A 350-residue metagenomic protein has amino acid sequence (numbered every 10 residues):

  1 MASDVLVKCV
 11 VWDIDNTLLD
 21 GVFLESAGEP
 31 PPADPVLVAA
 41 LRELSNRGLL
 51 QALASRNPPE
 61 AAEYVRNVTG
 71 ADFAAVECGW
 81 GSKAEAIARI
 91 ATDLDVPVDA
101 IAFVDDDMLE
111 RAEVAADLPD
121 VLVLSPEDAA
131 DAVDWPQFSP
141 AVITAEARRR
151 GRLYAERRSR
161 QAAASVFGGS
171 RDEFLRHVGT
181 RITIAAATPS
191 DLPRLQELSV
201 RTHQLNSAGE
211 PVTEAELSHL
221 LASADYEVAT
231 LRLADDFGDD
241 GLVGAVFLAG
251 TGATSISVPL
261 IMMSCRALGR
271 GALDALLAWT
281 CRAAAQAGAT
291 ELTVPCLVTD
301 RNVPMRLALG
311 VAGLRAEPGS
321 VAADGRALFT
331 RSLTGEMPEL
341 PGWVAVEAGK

Functional and structural regions predicted by a protein language model:
D4, N46-L50, S218-G244, P304: A short helix-loop-beta-strand connector motif used in the catalytic cores of GNAT acetyltransferases and, in some
V5-L24: Asp-based phosphoryl-transfer active-site loop
L19-A33, N206-S207: Metal-dependent phosphoesterase signature
V36-N67, V76-G81, D191-R194, A208-E210 (+3 more regions): Substrate-recognition element of Asp-dependent hydrolases with the DxDx(T/V) motif
I87-M108, V114: Conserved Lys-Pro-Asp/Glu-containing loop-to-beta segment of HAD-superfamily phosphomonoesterases, centered on
D93, V121-L122, P126-V178, A285-K350: Terminal substrate-recognition subdomain of acyl/acetyltransferases
T180-P211: Short amphipathic alpha-helix that is part of the acyltransferase structural core
D236, L242-S320: Acyl-donor binding region in acyl/amide transferases
